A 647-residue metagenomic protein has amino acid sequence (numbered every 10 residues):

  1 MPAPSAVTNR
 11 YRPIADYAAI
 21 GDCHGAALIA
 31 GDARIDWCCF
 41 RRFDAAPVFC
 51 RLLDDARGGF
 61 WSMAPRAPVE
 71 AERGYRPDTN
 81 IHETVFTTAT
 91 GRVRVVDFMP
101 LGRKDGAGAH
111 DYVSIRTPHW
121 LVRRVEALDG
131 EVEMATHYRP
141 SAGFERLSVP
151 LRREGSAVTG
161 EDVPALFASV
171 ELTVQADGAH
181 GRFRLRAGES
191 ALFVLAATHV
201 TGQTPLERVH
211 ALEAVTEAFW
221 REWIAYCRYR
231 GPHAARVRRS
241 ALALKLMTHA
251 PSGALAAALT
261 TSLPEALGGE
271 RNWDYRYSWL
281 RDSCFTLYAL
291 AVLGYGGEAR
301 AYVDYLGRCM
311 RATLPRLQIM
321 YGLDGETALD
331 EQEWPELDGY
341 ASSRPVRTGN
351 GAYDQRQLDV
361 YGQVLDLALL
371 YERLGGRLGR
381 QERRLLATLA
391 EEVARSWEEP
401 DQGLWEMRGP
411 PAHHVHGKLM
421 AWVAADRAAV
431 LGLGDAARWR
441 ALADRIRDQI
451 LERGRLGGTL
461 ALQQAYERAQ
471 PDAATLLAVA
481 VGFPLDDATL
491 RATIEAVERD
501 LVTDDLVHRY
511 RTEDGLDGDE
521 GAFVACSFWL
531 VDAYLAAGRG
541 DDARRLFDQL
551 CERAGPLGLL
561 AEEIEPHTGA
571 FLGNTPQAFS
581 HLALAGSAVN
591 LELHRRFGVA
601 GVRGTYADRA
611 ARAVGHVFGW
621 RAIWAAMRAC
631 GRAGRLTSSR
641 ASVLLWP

Functional and structural regions predicted by a protein language model:
M1-P647: Acidic, mature catalytic/reactive cores of soluble proteins
